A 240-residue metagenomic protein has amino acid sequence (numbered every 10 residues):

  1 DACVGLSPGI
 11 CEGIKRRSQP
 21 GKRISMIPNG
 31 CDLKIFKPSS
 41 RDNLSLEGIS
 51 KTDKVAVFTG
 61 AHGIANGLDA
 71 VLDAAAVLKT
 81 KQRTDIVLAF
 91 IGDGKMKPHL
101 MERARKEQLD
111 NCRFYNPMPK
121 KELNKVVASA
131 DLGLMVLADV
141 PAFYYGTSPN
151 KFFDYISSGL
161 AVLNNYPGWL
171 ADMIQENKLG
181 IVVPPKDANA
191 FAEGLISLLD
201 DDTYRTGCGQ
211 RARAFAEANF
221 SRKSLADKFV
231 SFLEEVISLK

Functional and structural regions predicted by a protein language model:
G9, I27-G30: Carbohydrate-associated surface elements
K37-K51, Y204: A short helix/loop element that forms part of the nucleotide-sugar donor recognition site in Leloir-type
I49-A76, A89: Conserved donor-binding/catalytic core segment of Leloir-type glycosyltransferases
I91, P98-L132: Nucleotide-activated donor-binding/catalytic signature segment of Leloir-type glycosyltransferases, i.e., the conserved
V127-Y145, L160: Acidic donor-binding loop of glycosyltransferase active sites
E176-N177, I181-A188, S197-T203: Conserved acidic donor-binding segment of nucleotide-sugar-dependent glycosyltransferases
A190-E193, S197, Y204-N219, K228-S231: A short, well-ordered alpha-helix in the C-terminal region of glycosyltransferases
R222-K240: C-terminal alpha-helical cap of glycosyltransferases
